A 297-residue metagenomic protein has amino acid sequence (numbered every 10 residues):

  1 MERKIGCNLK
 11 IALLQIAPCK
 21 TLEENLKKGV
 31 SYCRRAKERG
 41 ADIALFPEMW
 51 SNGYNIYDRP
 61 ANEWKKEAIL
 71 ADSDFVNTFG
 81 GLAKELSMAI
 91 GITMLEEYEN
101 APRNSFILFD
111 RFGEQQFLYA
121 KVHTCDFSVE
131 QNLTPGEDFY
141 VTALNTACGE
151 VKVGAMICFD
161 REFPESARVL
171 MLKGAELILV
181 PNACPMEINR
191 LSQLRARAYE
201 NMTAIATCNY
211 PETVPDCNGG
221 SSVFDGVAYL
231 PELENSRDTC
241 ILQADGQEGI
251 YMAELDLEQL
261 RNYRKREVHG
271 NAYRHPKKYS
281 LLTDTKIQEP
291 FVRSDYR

Functional and structural regions predicted by a protein language model:
M1-I43, L179: N-terminal active-site segment of His-dependent metallophosphoesterases
K4-G6, N145-V151, Y229-S236: Short, solvent-exposed loop/turn segments that connect beta-strands within catalytic domains and beta-strand-rich
A12, I107-F109, F117, S222-F224 (+1 more regions): Conserved hydrophobic/aromatic positions in well-ordered beta-strands
Q15-A17, P47, N55, A120 (+2 more regions): Residue-level recognition of beta-strand->loop/alpha-helix junctions
L22, S31-F112, Q116-L118, C184-N201: Cys-nucleophile CN-hydrolase/nitrilase-fold catalytic domain and related Cys-dependent amidase chemistry that acts on
A68, E97-K173, N182, M186-A196 (+2 more regions): Active-site catalytic loop in hydrolytic enzyme cores
A71-A89, R161-Y251: CN hydrolase (nitrilase-like) catalytic-core segments centered on the catalytic cysteine and neighboring Lys/Glu
P211-R297: C-terminal beta-strand edge segments of enzyme domains
